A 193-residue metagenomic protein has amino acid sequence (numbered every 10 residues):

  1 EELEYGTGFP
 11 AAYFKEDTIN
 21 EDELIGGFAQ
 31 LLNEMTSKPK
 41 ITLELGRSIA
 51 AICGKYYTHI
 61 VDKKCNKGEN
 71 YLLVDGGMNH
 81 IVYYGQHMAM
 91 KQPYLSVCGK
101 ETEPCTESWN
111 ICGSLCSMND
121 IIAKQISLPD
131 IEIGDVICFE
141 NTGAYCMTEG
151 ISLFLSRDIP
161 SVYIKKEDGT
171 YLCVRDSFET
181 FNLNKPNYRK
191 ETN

Functional and structural regions predicted by a protein language model:
E1-K64, L155-R157: Active-site loop/helix belt of alpha/beta enzymes
K40-N193: Charged (often Lys/Glu-rich) extended helix/loop segments that serve as interaction or gating elements
